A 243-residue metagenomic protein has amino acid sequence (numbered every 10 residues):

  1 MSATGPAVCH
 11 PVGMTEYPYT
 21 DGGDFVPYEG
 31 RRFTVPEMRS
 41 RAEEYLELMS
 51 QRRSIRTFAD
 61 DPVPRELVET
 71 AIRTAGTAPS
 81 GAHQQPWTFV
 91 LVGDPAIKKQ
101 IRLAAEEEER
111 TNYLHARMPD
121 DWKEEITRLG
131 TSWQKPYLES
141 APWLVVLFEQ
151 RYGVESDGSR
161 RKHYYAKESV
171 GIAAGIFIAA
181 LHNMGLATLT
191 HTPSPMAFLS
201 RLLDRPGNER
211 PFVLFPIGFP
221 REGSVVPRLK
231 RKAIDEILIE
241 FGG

Functional and structural regions predicted by a protein language model:
V8-E37, R41, V213-G243: C-terminal helix-cap and adjacent tail motif
P11, T15-P18, T88-V170: Glycine/small-residue-rich phosphate/adenosyl-binding loop
D24-R31, E44-D60: Generic N-terminal amphipathic, Lys/Arg-enriched alpha-helix
R52, A71-G76, V145, R151-L202: Small-aliphatic-rich amphipathic alpha-helix that forms the alpha element of a beta-alpha
T74-G76, R128-W133, L199-R201, S224: Glycine-rich, charged/polar anion/phosphate-binding loops that engage phosphate groups from diverse ligands
G76-H83: Glycine-rich phosphate/pyrophosphate-binding beta-alpha loops
R110-M118, D204-P227: A glycine-rich helix N-cap at a beta->alpha junction
